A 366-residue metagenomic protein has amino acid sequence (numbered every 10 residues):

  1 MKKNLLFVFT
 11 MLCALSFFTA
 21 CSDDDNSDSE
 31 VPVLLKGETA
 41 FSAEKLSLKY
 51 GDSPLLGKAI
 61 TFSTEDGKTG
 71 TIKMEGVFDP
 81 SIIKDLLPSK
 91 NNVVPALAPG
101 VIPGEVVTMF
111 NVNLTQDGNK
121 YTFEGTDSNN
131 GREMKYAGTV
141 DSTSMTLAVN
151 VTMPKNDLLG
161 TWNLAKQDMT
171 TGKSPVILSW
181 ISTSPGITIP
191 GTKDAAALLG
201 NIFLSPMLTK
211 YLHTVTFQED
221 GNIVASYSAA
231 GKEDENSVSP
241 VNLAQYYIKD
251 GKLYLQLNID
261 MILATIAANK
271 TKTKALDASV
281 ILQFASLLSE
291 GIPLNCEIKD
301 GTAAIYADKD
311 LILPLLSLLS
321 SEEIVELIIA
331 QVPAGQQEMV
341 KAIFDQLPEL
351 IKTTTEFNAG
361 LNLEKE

Functional and structural regions predicted by a protein language model:
M1-L6, T10, A14-F41, A137-G160 (+1 more regions): Bacterial Sec-dependent N-terminal signal peptides
E30-G57, T152-F203, N362-K365: Tryptophan-anchored aromatic micro-motifs
P32-S42, G67-I72, Q116-G125, L159-T161 (+2 more regions): Short, hydrophobic/aromatic-rich segments at coil-to-beta transitions
Y50-I60, I102-N111, N130-Y136, S237-N242 (+2 more regions): Amphipathic hydrophobic-ligand
S53-V107, P175-A267: N-terminal glycine/threonine-rich, aromatic-flanked beta-hairpin/loop signature
K58-D66, N111-Q116, A137-V140, H213-Q218 (+2 more regions): Short, exposed beta-strand/loop patches in secreted or surface proteins that constitute
I83-L97, T170-L208, Q256-T355: Mixed-charge, low-complexity intrinsically disordered segments
L114-M153: Polybasic, proline/glycine-rich intrinsically disordered low-complexity segments
